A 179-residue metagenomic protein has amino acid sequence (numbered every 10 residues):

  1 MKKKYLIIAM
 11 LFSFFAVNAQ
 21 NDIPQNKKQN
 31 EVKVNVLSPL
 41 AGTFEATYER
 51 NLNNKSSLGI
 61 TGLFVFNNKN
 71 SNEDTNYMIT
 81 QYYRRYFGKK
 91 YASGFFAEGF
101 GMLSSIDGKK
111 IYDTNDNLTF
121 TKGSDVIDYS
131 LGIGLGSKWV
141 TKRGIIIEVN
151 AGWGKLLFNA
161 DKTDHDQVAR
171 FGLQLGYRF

Functional and structural regions predicted by a protein language model:
M1-N26: Cleavable N-terminal export/targeting peptides
P24-K27, L40-T47, D116-K122, Y177: Short N-terminal helix-initiation segments at or just after the protein's N-terminus
Q25-V36, A97-G99: Transmembrane beta-strand segments of Gram-negative outer membrane beta-barrel proteins
K28-N30, G42, Y77, Y129-L131 (+2 more regions): Exposed loop/turn and edge beta-strand positions of beta-sandwich/beta-sheet ligand-binding modules
K33-A46, V65-T75, N159-V168: Solvent-exposed loop/turn segments connecting transmembrane beta-strands in outer-membrane beta-barrel proteins
E49-V149, K155: Gram-negative (and chloroplast) outer-membrane scaffold detector with strong preference for beta-barrel transmembrane
Q167-F179: Outer-membrane beta-barrel "beta-signal"
